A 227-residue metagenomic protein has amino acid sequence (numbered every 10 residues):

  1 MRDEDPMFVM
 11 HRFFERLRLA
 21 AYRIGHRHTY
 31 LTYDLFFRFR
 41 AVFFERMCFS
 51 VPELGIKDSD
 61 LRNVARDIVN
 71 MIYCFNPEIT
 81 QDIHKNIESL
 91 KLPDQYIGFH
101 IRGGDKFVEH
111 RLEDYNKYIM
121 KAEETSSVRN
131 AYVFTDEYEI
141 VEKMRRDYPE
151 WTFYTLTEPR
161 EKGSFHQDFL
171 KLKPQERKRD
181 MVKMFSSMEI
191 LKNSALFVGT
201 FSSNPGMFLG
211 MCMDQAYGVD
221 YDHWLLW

Functional and structural regions predicted by a protein language model:
M1-T125: Secretory-pathway glycan-assembly enzymes, especially type II membrane glycosyltransferases that use nucleotide-sugar
H100-R102, S126-Q175: Catalytic donor nucleotide-activated moiety binding site of glycosyltransferases and closely related
G104, D136-Y138, S202-S203, D214: An acidic- and aromatic-residue-enriched active-site/binding cleft used to recognize and process polar
E109-L112, V141-R146, F208-M211: A short acidic (Asp/Glu
R111-E113, L156-N193: Donor nucleotide-activated moiety binding/catalytic core segment of transferases that use nucleotide-activated donors
A122-R129, N193-S194: Short, surface-exposed connector motifs at secondary-structure boundaries
M184-W227: A donor-sugar binding/catalytic signature common to diverse glycosyltransferases and related nucleotide-sugar
